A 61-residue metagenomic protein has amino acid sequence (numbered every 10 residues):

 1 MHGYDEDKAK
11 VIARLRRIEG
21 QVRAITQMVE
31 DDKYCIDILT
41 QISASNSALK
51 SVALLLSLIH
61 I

Functional and structural regions predicted by a protein language model:
M1-K33: N-terminal first-folded block
V29-L55: Amphipathic, hydrophobic secondary-structure cores in small proteins
I59-I61: Conserved small/polar residues in nucleotide/adenosyl-binding loops
